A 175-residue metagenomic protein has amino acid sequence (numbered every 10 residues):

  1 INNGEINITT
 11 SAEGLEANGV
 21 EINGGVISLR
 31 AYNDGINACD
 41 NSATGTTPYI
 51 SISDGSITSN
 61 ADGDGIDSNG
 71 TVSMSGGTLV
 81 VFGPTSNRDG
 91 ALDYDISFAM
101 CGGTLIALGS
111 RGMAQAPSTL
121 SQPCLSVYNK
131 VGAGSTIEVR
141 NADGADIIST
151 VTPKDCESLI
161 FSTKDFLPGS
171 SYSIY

Functional and structural regions predicted by a protein language model:
I1-Y175: A composition-driven surface/loop motif
